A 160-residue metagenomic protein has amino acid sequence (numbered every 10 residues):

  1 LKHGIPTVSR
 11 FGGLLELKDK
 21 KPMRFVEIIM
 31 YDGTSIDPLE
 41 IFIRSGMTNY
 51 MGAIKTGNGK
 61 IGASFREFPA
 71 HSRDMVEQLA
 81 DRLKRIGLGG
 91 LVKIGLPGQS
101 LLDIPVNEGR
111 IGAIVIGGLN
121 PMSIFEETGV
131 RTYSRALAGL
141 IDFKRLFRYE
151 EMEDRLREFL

Functional and structural regions predicted by a protein language model:
K2-L160: Anaerobic metallocofactor- and corrinoid-dependent redox/one-carbon enzyme cores, especially those from methanogenesis
